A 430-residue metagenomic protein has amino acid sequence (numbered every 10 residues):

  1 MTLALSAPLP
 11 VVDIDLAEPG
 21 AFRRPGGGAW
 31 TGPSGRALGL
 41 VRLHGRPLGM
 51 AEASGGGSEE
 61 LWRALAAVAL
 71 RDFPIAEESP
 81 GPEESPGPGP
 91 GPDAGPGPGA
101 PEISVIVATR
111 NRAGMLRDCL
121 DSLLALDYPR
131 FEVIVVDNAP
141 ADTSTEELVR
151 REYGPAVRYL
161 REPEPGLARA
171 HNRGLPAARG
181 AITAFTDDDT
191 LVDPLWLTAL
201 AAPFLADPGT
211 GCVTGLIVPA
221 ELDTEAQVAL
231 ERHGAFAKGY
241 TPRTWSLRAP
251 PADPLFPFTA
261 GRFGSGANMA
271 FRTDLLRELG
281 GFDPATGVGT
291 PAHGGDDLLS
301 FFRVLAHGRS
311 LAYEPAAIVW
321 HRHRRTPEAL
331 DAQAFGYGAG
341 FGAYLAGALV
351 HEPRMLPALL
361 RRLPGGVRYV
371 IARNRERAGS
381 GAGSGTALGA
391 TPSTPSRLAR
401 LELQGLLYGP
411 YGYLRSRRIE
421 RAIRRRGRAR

Functional and structural regions predicted by a protein language model:
T2-S34, G39-A51, G55-S122: N-proximal low-complexity "stem/linker" segments adjacent to membrane-targeting elements
D121-R161: Acidic donor-binding segment of Leloir-type glycosyltransferases
E162-A178: Glycine-rich, basic loop-to-helix element that forms the pyrophosphate-binding segment of sugar-nucleotide handling
T183: Short aromatic/hydrophobic "clamp" motif used to bind/position activated sugar donors
L195-A237: Conserved donor NDP-sugar-binding/catalytic core segment of glycosyltransferases
G264-A267, V288-S300: Acidic donor-binding loop at a coil-to-helix junction in glycosyltransferase catalytic cores that engages
A306-L311, A316, E328-P353, L403-R418: Catalytic core of nucleotide-sugar-dependent glycosyltransferases
G336, P353-R430: Non-catalytic, C-terminal membrane-associated alpha-helical segments of glycosyltransferases
